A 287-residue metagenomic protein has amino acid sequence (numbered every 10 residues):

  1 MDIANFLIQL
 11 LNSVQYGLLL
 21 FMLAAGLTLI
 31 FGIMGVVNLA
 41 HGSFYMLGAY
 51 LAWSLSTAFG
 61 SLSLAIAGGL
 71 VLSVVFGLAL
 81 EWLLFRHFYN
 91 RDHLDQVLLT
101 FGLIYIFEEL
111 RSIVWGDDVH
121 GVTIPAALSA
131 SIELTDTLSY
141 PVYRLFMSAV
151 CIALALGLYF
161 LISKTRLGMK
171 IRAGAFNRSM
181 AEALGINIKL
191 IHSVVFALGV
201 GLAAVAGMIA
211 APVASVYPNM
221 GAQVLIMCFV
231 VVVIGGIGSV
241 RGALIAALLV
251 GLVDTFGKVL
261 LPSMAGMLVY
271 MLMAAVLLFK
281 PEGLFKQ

Functional and structural regions predicted by a protein language model:
M1-M22, L51, F59-A65, R91-V97 (+3 more regions): Membrane-interfacial amphipathic/re-entrant helices at transmembrane-helix boundaries
L11, I33-A79, L83: Membrane-embedded helix boundary and interhelical linker motif in transport proteins
Y16-G17, T137-V216, V240-I245: Helix-loop-helix "hairpin" substructures at the membrane interface of multi-pass membrane proteins
A25-A49, N90-D95, L167-K170, V194 (+4 more regions): Short, non-helical or kinked segments that cap or interrupt transmembrane helices
G60-L103, L110, I245-V250, K280-P281: Alpha-helical transmembrane segments within multi-pass membrane transporters and channels
G60-V71, F196-A203, G207-M273, L278: Transmembrane alpha-helical segments in multi-pass inner-membrane proteins
L83, V114, D118, F176-A183 (+2 more regions): Cytosolic-side transmembrane-helix boundaries in multi-pass membrane proteins
F88, H93-K164, I191-V194, F256 (+3 more regions): Transmembrane helix-bundle core of multi-pass membrane transporters and related energy-transducing complexes
